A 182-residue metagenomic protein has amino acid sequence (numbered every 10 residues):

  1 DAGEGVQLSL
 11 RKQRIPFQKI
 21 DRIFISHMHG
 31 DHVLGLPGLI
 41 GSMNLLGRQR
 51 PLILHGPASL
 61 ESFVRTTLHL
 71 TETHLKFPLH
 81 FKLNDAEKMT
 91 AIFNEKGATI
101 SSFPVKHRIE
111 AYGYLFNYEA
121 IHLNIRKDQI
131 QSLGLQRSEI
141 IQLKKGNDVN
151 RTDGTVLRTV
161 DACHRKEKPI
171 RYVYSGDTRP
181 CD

Functional and structural regions predicted by a protein language model:
D1, L10, H27, L54 (+3 more regions): Divalent metal-coordination and catalytic microenvironments
G3-G5, M28, A58-S59, Q129 (+1 more regions): Active-site metal-binding loops of divalent metal-dependent hydrolases
E4-H55, L83-D85: Active-site metal-binding motif and surrounding structural segment of the metallo-beta-lactamase
Q7, V64, C181-D182: Short, well-ordered alpha-helical microsegments
I15-Q18, F77, K96-A98: Structured loop/turn residues at beta-strand edges in well-structured enzyme cores
R48-D85: Active-site neighborhood of divalent metal-dependent phosphoester bond hydrolases
N84-T90, D182: Binuclear metal-ion centers of metallo-dependent hydrolases, dominated by the metallo-beta-lactamase
F93-D182: Active-site-proximal loop/helix segment associated with metal-binding centers of metalloenzymes
